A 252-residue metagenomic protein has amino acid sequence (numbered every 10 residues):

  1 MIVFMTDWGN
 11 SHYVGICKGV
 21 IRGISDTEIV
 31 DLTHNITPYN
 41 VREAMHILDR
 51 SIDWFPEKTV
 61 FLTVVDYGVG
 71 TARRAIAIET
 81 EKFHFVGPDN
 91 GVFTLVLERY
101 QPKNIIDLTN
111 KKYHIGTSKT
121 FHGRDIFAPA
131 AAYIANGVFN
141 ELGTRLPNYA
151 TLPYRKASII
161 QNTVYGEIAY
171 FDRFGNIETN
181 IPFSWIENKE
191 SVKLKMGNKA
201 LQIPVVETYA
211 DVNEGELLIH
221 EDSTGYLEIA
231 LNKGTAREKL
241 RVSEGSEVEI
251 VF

Functional and structural regions predicted by a protein language model:
M1-A72: N-terminal glycine-/serine-/threonine-rich phosphate-binding loop
F4-T6, I29-L32, T63, F85-P88 (+3 more regions): General beta-strand structural signal in soluble alpha/beta enzymes
H12, I16, Y39, E43-H46 (+4 more regions): Conserved active-site and cofactor/substrate-binding residues in soluble primary-metabolism enzymes
I24, S51-F55, R99, Y133-N140: Change "in soluble alpha/beta enzymes" to "in soluble alpha/beta proteins
I24, Y39-E43, P56-K58, L62-V65 (+1 more regions): Active-site histidine-anchored catalytic micro-motif
Y113-N180, N188: Anionic-ligand-binding alpha/beta catalytic cores of soluble enzymes and soluble regulatory domains that recognize
E178-R241: A conserved acidic, glycine/proline-rich C-terminal tail/linker
